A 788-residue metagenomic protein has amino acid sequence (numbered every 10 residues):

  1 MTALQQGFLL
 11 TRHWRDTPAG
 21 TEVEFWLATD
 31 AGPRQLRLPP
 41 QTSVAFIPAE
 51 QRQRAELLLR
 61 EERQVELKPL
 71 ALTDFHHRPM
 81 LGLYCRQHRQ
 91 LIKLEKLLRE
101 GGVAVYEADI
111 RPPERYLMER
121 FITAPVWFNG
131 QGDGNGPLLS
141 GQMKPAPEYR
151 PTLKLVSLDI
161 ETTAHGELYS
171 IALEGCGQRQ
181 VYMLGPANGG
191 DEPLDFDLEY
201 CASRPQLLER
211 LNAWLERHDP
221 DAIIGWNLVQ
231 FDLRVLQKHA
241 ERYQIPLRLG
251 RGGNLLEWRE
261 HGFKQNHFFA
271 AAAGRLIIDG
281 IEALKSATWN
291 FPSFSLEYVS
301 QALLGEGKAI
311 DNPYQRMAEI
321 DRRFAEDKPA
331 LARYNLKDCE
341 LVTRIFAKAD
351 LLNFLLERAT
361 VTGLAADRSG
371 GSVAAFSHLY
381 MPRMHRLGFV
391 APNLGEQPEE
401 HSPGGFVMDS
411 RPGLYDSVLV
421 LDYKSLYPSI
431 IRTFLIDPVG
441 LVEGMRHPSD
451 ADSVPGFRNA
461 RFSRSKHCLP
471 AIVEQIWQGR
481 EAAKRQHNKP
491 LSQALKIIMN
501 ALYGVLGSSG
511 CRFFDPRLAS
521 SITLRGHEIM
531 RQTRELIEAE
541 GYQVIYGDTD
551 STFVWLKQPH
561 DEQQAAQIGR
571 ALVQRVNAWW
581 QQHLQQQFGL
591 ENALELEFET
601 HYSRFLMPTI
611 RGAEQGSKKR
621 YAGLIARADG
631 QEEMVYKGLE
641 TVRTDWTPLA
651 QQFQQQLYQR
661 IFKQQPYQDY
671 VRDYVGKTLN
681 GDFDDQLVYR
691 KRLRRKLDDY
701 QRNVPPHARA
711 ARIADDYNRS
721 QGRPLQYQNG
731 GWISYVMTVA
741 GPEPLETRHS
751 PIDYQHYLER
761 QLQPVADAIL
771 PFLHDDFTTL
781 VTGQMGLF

Functional and structural regions predicted by a protein language model:
M1-D219, L336-K337, L341-T360, L364-G404 (+5 more regions): DnaQ-like (DEDDh/DEDDy) 3′-5′ exonuclease domain used for proofreading and 3′-end trimming on nucleic acids
R15, G20-T29, P33, F346 (+8 more regions): DNA-dependent DNA polymerase catalytic subunits
L158, E192-L198, R217-A222, I281-E282 (+8 more regions): Glycine- and acidic
E167-L168, L228, L233-H239, I430-I431 (+2 more regions): A short acidic (Asp/Glu
L194-L198, A202, D219, L233 (+2 more regions): Active-site-proximal helix-loop-helix substrate-binding element of RNase H-like nuclease domains
L211-V235: Proline-aspartate-enriched helix->loop->beta-strand connector
N227, E306-K308, D338, K489-S509 (+2 more regions): Core structural elements
